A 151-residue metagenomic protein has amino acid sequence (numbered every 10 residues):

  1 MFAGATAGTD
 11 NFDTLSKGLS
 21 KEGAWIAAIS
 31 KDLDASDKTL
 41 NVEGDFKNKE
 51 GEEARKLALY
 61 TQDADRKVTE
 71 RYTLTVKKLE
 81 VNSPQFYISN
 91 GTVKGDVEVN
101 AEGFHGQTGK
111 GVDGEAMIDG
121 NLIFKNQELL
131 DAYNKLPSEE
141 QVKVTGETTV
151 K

Functional and structural regions predicted by a protein language model:
M1-N82, T149-K151: Charge-rich, low-hydrophobicity low-complexity segments
A24-I26, K56, R71-N90, K94-D96 (+5 more regions): Detector for repetitive beta-architecture
A35-D37, E128-N134: Short, charged/polar "capping" segments at the starts of alpha-helices and the immediately preceding loops
P137: Localized chelating/binding microdomains that coordinate divalent metal ions or stabilize phosphate-bearing
